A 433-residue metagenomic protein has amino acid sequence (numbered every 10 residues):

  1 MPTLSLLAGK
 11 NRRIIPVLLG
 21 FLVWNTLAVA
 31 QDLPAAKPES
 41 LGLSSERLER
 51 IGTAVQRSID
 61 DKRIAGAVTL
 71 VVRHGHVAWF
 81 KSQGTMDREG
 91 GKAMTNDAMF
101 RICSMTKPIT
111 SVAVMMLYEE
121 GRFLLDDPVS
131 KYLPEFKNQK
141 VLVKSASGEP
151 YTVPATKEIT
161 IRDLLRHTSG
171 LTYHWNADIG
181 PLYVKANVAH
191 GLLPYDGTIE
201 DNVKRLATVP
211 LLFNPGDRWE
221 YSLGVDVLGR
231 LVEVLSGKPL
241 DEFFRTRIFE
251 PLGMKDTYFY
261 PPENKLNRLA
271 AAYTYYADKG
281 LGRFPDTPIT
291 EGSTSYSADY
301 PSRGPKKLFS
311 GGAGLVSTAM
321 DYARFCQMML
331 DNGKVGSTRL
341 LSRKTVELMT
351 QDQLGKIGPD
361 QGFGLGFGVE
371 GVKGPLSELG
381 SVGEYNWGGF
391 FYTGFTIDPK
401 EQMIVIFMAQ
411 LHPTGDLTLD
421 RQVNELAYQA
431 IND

Functional and structural regions predicted by a protein language model:
P2-P16: Bacterial N-terminal signal peptides that target proteins for export
P16-T26: Bacterial N-terminal signal peptides
A28-A30: Boundary at the C-terminal end of the N-terminal hydrophobic targeting segment
P34-I102, L124, N138-S145, E425 (+1 more regions): Short, conserved catalytic-motif segment at the N-terminal edge
E49-Q56, T69, G75-V77, Q83 (+4 more regions): Active-site SXXK
A65-A67, F391-G394: Short loop/turn microsegments at loop-to-beta-strand junctions
K140-V382: Short, surface-exposed loop or secondary-structure junction motifs that flank catalytic or metal-binding residues
G394-F395, Q402-L411: Short, well-ordered beta-strand elements
